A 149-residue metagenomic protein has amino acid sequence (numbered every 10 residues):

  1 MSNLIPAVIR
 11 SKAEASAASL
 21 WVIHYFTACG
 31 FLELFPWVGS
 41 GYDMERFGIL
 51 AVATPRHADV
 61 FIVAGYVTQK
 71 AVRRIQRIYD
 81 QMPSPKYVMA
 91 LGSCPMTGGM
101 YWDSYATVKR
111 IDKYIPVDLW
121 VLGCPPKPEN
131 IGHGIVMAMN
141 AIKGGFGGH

Functional and structural regions predicted by a protein language model:
M1-H57: N-terminal, charge-rich interaction modules
S2-A7, Y79, A141-H149: A short, terminal or domain-edge coil/loop segment
P6, K12, H24-G30, R74 (+4 more regions): Functionally constrained cores in energy, signaling, and assembly domains
F35-W37, R46-P116, V121-N130: Cofactor-cradling patches in redox/metallo enzymes
V121-H149: A charged, well-structured terminal subsegment
